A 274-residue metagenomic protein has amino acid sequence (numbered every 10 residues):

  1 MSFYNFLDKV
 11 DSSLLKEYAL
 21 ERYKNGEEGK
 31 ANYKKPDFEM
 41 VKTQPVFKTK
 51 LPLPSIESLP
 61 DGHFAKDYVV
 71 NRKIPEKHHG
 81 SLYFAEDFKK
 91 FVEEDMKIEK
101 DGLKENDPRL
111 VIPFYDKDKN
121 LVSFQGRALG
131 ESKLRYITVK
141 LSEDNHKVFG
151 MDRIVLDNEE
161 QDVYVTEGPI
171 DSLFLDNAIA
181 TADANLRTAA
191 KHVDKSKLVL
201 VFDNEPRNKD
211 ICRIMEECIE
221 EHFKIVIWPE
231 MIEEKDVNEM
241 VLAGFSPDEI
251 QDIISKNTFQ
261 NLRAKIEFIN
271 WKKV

Functional and structural regions predicted by a protein language model:
Y4-L110, Y115-D118, E221, K256-V274: TOPRIM metal-binding catalytic domain and adjacent DNA-binding surface shared by DnaG-type primases
V69, K119, L200, V237: A residue-level signal for conserved active-site and pocket-lining positions in enzyme catalytic cores
K90-K197, D210-C212: Phosphate-handling DNA/RNA-contact segment within nucleic-acid enzymes
V165, S196-R207, P229-E230: Acidic beta-strand-to-loop metal/phosphate-binding motif
I179-A180, V199-L200, I225-I227: Short hydrophobic alpha-helical runs that function as membrane-insertion/retention elements
V193-L198, D236-I250: Short, surface-exposed amphipathic charged segments that create phosphate/polyanion-binding patches used for binding
K209-E221: Short, aromatic/basic amphipathic alpha-helical patches
K224-E234: A generic structural motif
